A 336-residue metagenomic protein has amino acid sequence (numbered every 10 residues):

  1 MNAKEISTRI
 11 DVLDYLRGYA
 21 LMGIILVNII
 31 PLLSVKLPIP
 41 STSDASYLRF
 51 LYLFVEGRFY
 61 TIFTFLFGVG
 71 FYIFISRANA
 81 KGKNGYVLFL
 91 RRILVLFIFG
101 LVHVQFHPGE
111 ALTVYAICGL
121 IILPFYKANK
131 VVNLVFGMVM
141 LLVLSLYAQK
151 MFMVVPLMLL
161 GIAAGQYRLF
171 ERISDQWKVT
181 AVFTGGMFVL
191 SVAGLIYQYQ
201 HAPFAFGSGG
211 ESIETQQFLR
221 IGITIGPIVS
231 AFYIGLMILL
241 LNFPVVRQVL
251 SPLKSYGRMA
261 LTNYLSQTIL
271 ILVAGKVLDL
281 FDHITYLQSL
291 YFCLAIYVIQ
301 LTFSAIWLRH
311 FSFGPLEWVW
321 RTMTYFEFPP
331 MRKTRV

Functional and structural regions predicted by a protein language model:
M1-V336: Alpha-helical transmembrane segments and their immediate juxtamembrane cytosolic regions
